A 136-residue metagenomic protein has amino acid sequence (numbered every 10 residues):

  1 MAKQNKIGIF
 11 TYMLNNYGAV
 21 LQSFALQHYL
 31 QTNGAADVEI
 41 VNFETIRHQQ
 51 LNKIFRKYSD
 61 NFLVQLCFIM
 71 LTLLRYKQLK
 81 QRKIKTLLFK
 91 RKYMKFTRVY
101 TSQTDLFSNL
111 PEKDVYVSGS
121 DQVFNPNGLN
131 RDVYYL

Functional and structural regions predicted by a protein language model:
M1-K6: Extreme N-terminus of proteins, especially the signal/transit-peptide cleavage junction and the first residues
I7-Y17, L21-Q22, L26-L136: Aromatic- and Gly/Pro-rich donor/ligand-binding loops that form nucleotide- or phosphate-bearing donor binding pockets
